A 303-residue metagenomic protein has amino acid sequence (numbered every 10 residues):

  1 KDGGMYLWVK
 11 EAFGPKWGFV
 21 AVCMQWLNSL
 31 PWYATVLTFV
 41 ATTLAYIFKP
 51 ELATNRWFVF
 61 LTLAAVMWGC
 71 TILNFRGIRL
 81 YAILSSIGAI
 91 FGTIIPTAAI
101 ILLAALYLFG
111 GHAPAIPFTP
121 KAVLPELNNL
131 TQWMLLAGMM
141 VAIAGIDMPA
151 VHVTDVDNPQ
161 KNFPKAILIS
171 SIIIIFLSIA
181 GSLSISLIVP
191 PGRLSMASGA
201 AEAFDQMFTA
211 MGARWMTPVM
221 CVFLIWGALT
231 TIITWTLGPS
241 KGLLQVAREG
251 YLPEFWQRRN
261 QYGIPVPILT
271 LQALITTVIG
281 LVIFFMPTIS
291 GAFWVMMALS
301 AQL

Functional and structural regions predicted by a protein language model:
K1-M67, T71-F75, I225-Q245, I289-Q302: Hydrophobic transmembrane alpha-helices that form the core helical bundles of multi-pass secondary transporters
G4-E11, G18, V22, I83-S86 (+5 more regions): Short amphipathic alpha-helical coupling elements at transmembrane boundaries
L7-V9, G14, Y46-E51, A166-I233 (+1 more regions): TM-loop-TM module centered on a large, flexible mid-protein loop between adjacent transmembrane helices in multi-pass
V20, M24-L27, L61-I72, I87-L102 (+6 more regions): Lipid-exposed faces of alpha-helical membrane segments in multi-pass integral membrane proteins
V36, V40-T43, I47-P50, F75-I78 (+4 more regions): Transmembrane helix-loop junctions and nearby membrane-interface residues
T38, T42, R79-A82, I146-T154 (+3 more regions): Short helix-terminus and kink motifs of transmembrane alpha helices, predominantly at the cytoplasmic interface
L52-F58, A89-C221: Helix-loop-helix junctions that connect adjacent transmembrane segments in multi-pass membrane transporters
I78-I90: Interfacial loop-to-transmembrane-helix boundary motif in multi-pass membrane proteins
